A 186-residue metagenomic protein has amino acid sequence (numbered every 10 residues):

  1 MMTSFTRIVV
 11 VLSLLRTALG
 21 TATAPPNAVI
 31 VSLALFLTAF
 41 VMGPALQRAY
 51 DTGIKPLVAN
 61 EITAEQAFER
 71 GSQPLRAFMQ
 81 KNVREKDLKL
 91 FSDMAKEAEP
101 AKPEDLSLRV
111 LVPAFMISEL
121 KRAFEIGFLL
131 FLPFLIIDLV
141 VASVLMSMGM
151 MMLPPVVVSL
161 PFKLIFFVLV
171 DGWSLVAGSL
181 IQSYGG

Functional and structural regions predicted by a protein language model:
M1-G186: Hydrophobic alpha-helical segments and their helix-loop boundaries in membrane and membrane-proximal proteins
